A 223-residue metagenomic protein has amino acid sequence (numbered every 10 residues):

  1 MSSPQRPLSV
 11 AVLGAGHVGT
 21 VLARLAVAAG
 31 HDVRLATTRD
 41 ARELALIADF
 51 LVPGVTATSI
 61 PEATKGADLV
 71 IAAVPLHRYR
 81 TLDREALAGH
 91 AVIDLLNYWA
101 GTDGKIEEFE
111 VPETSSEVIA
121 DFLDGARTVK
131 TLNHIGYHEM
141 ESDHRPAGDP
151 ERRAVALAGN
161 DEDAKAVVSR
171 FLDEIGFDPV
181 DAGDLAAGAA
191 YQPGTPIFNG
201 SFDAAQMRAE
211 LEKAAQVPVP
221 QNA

Functional and structural regions predicted by a protein language model:
M1-D49: NAD(P)+-binding Rossmann beta1-loop-alpha1 motif at the extreme N-terminus of oxidoreductases
V21, L25, F122, F171: Rossmann-fold NAD(P)-dependent oxidoreductase module
V52-D103: Rossmann-like NAD(P)-binding element
A57, R127-T131, V180-A182: General beta-strand structural signal in soluble alpha/beta enzymes
R84-G89, F122-D124, A147-D149: Short, conserved loop/helix-junction motifs that constitute active-site signature segments in enzyme catalytic cores
L96-P146: Rossmann-fold NAD(P)-binding glycine/threonine-rich loop
P150-A223: Active-site-lining helix/loop region of Rossmann-like oxidoreductase modules
